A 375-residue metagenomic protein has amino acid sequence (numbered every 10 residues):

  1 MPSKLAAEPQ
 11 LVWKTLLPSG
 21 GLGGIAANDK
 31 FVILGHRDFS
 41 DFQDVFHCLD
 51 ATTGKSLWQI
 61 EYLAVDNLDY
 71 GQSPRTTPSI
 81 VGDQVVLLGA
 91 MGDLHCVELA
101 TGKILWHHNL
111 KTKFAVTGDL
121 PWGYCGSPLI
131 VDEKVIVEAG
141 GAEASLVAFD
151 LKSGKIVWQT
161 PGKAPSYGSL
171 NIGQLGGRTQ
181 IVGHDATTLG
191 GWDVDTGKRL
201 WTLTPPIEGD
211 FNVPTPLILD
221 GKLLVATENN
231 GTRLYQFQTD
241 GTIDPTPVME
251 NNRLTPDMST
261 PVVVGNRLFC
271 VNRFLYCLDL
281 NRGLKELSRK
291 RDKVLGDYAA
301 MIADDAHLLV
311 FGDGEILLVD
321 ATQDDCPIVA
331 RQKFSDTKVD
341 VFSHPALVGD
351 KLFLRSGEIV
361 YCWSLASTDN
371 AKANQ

Functional and structural regions predicted by a protein language model:
M1-Q375: Noncatalytic, solvent-exposed loop/strand surfaces of beta-propeller-type extracellular/periplasmic domains
